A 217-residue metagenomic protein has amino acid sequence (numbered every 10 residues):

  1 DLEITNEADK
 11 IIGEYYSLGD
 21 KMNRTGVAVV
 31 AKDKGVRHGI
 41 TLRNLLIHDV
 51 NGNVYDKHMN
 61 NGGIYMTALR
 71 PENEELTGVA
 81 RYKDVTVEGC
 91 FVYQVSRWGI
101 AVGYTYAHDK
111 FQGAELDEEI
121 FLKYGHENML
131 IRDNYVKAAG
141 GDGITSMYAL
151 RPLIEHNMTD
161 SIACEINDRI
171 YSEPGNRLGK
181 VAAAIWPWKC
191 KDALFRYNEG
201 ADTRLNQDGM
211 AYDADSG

Functional and structural regions predicted by a protein language model:
D1, N6-T41, N53-V79: Extracellular beta-strand-rich solenoid/capping regions of secreted or surface-exposed proteins that bind or remodel
D1-T5, H38-N51, E75-W98, K110-D142 (+5 more regions): Right-handed parallel beta-helix
D9-Y15, N53-H58, G99-Y104, G143-M147 (+2 more regions): Short, solvent-exposed loop/turn and secondary-structure capping segments
V27-A28, T145, W186: Short pre-functional
G62-Y65, A101, H108, A184: Carbohydrate-interacting regions of secretory-pathway proteins
T67, A107-K110, G179: Short amphipathic alpha-helical linker/capping segments at the junctions of internal repeats and modular domains
R70, Y104-Y106, L150: Active-site-proximal loop/turn and secondary-structure-junction residues that shape catalytic pockets, frequently
